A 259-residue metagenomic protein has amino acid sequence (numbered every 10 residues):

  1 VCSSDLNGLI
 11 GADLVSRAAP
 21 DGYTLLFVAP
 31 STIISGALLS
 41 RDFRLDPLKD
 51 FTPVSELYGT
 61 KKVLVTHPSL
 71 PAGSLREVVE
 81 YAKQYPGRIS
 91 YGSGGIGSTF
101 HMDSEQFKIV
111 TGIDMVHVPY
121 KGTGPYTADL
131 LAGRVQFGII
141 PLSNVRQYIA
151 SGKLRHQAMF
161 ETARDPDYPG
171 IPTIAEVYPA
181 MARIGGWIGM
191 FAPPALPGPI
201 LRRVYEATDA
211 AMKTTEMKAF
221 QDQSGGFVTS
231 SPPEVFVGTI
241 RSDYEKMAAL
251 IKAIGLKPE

Functional and structural regions predicted by a protein language model:
V1-S3: Short, small-residue-biased leader/transition segments that mark boundaries at the very start of proteins
N7, S74, P119-G122, P141 (+1 more regions): Short loop/turn segments at beta->alpha junctions
I10-P20, Q106-V110, G124-V135, S143-S151 (+1 more regions): Short helices/loops that flank or line small-molecule/ion binding pockets
R17-Y23, L38-P125, I174, R183-F220 (+1 more regions): Hinge/capping helix and adjacent helix->loop/strand transition within the periplasmic-binding protein
A18-F27, Y85-I89, I113, L131-I140 (+2 more regions): Alpha-to-beta junction loops
S31-D42, H101, Q106-V110, F137-I171 (+1 more regions): A ligand-binding cleft/hinge motif common to bilobed small-molecule-binding domains
P232-P258: Extracellular/periplasmic bilobal clamshell ligand-binding domains
